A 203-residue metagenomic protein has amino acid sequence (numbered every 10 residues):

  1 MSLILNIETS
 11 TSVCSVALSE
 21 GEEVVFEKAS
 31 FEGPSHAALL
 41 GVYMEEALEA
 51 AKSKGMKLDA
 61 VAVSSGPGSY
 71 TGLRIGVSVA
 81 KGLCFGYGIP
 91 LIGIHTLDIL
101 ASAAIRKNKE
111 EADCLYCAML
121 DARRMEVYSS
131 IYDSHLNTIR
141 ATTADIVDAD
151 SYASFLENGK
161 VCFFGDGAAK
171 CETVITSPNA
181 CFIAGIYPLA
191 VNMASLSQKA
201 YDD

Functional and structural regions predicted by a protein language model:
M1-P67: N-terminal beta-alpha supersecondary unit
S10-S12, F85, M125: Short, basic and Ser/Thr-rich N-terminal targeting/leader segments
E23, E32-S35, P90-P188: Surface "functional belts" at beta-alpha junctions
M44, V79-L83, L100-A104, M193 (+1 more regions): Buried hydrophobic packing segments
A47-A51, G86, S177-P178, S197-D203: Change "in soluble alpha/beta enzymes" to "in soluble alpha/beta proteins
E49-L58, F85-I94, K109-A112: Phosphate-handling active-site elements
A62-T96: DPxDG-like acidic metal-binding loop motif
I183-D203: Glycine-rich phosphate-binding/hydrolytic loop that grips phosphoryl groups
